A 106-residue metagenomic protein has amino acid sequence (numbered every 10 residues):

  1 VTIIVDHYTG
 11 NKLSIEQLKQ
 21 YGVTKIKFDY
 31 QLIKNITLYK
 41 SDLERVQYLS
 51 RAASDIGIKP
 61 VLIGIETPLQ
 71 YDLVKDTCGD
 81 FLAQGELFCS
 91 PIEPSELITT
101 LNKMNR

Functional and structural regions predicted by a protein language model:
V1-R106: EAL-family c-di-GMP phosphodiesterase catalytic domain
